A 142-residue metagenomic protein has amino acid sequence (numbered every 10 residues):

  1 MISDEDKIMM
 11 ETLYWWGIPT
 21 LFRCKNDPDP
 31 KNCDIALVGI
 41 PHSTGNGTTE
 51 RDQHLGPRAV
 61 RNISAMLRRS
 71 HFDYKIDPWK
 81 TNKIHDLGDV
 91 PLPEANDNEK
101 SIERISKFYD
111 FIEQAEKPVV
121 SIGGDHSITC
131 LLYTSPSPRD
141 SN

Functional and structural regions predicted by a protein language model:
I2-E99: N-terminal glycine-rich anion-binding loop in soluble enzyme alpha/beta folds
I35, P118-V119: Residue-level preference for the first positions of well-ordered beta-strands
D97-D110: Helix-loop module immediately N-terminal to the HCX5R catalytic loop in PTP-like cysteine phosphatase domains
I112-K117: Glycine-rich phosphate-binding loop signature in dinucleotide/nucleotide-binding domains
G123-D125: Glycine-rich beta-strand-to-loop/alpha-helix junction loops that act as flexible
T129-C130: Short, well-ordered alpha-helical microsegments
Y133-D140: Conserved small/polar residues in nucleotide/adenosyl-binding loops
